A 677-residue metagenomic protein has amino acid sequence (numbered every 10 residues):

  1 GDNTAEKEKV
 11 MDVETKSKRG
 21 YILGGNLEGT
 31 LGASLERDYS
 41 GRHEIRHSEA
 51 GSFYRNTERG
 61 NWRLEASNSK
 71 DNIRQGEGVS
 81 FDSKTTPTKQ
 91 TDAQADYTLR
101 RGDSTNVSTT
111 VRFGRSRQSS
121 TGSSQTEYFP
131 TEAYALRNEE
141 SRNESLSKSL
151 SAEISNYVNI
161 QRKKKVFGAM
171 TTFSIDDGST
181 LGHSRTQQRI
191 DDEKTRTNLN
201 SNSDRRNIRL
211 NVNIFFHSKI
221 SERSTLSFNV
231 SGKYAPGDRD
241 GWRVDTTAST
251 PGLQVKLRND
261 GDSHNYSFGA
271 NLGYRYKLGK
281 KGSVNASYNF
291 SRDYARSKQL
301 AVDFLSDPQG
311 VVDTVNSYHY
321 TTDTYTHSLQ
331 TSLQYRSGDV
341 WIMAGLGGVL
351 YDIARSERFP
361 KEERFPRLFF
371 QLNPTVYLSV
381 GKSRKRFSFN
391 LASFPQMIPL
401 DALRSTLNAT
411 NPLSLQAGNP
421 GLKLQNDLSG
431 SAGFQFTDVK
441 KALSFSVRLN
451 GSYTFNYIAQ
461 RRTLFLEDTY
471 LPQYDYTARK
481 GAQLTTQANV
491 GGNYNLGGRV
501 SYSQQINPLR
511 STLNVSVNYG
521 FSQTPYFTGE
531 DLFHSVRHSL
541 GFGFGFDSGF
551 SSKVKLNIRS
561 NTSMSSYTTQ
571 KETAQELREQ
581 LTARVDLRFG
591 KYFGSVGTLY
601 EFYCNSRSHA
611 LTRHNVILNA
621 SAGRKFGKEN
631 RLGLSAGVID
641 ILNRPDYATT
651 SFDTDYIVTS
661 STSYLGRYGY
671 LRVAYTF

Functional and structural regions predicted by a protein language model:
G1-E28: Flexible, glycine/serine/threonine-rich loop segments and coil->beta-strand junctions that form periplasmic-facing
L23-F677: Primarily recognizes Gram-negative and organellar outer-membrane beta-barrels
